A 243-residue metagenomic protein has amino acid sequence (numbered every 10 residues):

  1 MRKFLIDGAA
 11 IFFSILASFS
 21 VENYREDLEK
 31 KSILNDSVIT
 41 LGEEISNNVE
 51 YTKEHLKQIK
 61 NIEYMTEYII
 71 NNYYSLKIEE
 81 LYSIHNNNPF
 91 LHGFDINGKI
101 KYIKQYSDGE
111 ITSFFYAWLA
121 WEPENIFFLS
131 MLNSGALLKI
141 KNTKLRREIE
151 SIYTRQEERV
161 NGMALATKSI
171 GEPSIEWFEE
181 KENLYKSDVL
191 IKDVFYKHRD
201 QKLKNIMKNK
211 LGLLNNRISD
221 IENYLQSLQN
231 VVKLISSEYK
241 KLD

Functional and structural regions predicted by a protein language model:
M1-L28: Membrane-embedded hydrophobic alpha-helical segments
R2, N23-D243: Long, hydrophobic alpha-helical segments that serve as membrane-spanning/inserting helices
